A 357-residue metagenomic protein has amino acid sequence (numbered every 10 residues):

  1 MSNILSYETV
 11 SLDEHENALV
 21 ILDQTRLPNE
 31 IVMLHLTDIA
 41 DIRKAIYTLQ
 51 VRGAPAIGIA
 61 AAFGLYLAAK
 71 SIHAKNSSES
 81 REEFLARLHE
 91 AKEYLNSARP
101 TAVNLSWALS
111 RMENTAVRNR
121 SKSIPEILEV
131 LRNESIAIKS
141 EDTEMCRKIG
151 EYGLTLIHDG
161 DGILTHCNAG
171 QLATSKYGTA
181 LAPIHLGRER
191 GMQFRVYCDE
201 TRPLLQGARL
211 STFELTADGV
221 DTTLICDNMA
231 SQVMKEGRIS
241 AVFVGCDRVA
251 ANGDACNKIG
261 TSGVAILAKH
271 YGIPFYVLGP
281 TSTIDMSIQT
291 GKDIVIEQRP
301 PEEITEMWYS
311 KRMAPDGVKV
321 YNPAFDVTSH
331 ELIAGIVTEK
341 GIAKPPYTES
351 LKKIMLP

Functional and structural regions predicted by a protein language model:
M1-A40, Y47: Positively charged, low-complexity intrinsically disordered leader regions
M1-H15, S121-K122, K344-P346, L351-P357: SAM-dependent methyltransferases
L22, A60, S106-A108, L164-N168 (+3 more regions): Short beta-strand segments
N29-D41, D159, E236-V244: Acidic-glycine-rich active-site phosphate/pyrophosphate-binding loop
L34-Q50, T155-I163, M307-G317: Short, hydrophobic/aliphatic alpha-helical segments
R43-V51, I57, G263-I266: Small-aliphatic-rich amphipathic alpha-helix that forms the alpha element of a beta-alpha
Q50, A54-I225: N-terminal active-site beta-alpha-beta segment that forms phosphate/nucleotide-binding and substrate-recognition loops
Q193, E200-P357: Conserved phosphate- and dinucleotide-binding cores of soluble alpha/beta proteins, encompassing both enzyme active
